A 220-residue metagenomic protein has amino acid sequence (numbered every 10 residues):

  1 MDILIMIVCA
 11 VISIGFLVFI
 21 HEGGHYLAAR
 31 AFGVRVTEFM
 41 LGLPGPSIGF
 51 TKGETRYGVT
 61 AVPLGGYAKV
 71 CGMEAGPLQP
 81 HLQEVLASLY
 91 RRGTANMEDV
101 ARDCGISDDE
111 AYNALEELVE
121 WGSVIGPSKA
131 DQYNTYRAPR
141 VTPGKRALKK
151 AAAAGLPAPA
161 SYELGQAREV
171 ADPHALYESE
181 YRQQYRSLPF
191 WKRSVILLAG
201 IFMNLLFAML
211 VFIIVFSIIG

Functional and structural regions predicted by a protein language model:
D2, M6, A10, P189-R193: Residue-level signature of transmembrane alpha-helical entry/exit and packing/kink sites in multi-pass membrane
M6-P80, E110, A114-E178: Small-residue-rich helix-interface/hinge motifs
Q79-R92, V119: Positively charged, polyanion-binding regions of nucleic-acid-associated proteins
R91-C104: Short acidic, hydrophobic short linear motifs in intrinsically disordered regions
D172-I196: Cytosolic-side transmembrane helix boundary signature
W191-G220: PDZ/PDZ-like peptide-tail recognition elements
